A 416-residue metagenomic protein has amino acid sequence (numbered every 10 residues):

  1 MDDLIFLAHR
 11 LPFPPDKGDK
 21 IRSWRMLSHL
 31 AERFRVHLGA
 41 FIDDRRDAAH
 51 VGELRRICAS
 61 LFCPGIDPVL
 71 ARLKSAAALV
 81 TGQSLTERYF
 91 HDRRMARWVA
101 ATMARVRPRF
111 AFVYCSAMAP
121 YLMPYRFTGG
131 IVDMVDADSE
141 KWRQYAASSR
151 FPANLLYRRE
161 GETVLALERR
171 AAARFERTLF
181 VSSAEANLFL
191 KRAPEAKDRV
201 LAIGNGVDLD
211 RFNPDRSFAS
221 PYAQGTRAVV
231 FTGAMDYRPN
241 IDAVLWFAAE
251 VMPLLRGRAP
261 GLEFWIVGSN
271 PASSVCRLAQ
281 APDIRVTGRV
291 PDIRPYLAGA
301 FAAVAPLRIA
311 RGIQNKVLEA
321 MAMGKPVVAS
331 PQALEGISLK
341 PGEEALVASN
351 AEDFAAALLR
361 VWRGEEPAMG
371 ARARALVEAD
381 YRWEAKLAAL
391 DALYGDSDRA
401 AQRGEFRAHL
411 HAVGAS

Functional and structural regions predicted by a protein language model:
M1-C63, G414-S416: N-terminal subdomain of nucleotide-sugar transferases
H9, P68-Y89, G130-R169, N187 (+1 more regions): Acceptor-binding helix/loop patch of EC 2.4 sugar-transfer enzymes, predominantly nucleotide-sugar-dependent
C63, I131-V132, S139, Y157-K191 (+2 more regions): Donor nucleotide-sugar binding/catalytic pocket of nucleotide-sugar-dependent glycosyltransferases
A173, K191, K197, L201-G299: Conserved catalytic-core segment of nucleotide-activated headgroup transferases in glycan assembly
E176, D283, R289, P295-G312 (+1 more regions): Acidic donor-binding loop of glycosyltransferase active sites
K316-E319, P326-S330: Short hydrophobic beta-strand element within catalytic cores of glycosyltransferases and related nucleotide-activated
G342-E352, R360-E365: Conserved acidic donor-binding segment of nucleotide-sugar-dependent glycosyltransferases
P367-D380, A389: A short, well-ordered alpha-helix in the C-terminal region of glycosyltransferases
